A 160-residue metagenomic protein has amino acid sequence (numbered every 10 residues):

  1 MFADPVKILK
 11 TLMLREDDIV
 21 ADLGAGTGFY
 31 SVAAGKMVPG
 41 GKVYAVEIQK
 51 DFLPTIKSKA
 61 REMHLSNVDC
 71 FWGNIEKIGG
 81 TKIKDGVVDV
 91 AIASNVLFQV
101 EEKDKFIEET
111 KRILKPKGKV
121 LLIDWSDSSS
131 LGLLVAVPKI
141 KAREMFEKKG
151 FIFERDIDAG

Functional and structural regions predicted by a protein language model:
M1-D18, A33: Conserved alpha-helix/loop element of class I SAM-dependent methyltransferases that forms part of the SAM/SAH-binding
A21, T27-G79: Class I SAM-dependent methyltransferase SAM/SAH-binding core
G80-V90: A short acidic, Gly/Pro-enriched loop at the edge of an enzyme's catalytic core that lines a small-molecule cofactor
V88-E102: A short SAM/SAH-binding and catalytic strip from SAM-dependent methyltransferases
D104-P116: A short glycine-rich, Lys/Arg-flanked "PGG" loop and its adjoining helix->strand segment in the class I
K117-W125: Conserved beta-strand signature within the Rossmann-like core of class I S-adenosyl-L-methionine
V135-K149: Short alpha-helix
F151-G160: Conserved S-adenosyl-L-methionine
